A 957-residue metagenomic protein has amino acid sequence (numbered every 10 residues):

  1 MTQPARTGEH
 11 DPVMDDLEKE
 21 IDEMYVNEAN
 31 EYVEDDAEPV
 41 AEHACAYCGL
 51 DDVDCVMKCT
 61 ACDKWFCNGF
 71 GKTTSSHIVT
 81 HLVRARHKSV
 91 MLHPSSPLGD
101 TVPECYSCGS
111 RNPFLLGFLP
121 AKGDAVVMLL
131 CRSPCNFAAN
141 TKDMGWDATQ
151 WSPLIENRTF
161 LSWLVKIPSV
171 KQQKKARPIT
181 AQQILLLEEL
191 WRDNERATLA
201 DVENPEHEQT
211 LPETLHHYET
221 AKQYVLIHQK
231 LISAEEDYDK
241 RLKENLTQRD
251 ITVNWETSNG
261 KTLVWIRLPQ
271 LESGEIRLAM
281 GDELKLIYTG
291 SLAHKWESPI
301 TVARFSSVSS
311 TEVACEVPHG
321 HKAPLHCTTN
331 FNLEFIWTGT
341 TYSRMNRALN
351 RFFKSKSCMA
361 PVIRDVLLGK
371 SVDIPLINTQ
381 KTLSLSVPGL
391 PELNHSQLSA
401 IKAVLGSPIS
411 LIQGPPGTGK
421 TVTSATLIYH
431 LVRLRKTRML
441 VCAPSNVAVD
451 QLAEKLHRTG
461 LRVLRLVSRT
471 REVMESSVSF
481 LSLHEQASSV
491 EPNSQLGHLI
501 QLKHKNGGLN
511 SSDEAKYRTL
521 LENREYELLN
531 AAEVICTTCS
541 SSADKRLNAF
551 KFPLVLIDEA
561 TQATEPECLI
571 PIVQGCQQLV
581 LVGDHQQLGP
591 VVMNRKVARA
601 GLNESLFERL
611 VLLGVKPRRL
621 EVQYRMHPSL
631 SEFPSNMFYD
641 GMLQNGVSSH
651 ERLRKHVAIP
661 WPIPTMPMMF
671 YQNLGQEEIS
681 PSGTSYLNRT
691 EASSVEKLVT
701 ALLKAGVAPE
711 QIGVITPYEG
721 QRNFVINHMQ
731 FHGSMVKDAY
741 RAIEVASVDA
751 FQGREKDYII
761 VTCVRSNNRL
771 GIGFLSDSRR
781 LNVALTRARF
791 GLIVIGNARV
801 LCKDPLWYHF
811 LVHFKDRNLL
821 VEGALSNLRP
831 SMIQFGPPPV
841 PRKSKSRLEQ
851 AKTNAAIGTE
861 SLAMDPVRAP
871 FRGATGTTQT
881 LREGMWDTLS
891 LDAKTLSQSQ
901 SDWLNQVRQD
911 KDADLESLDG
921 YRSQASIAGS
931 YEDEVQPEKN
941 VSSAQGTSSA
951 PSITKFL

Functional and structural regions predicted by a protein language model:
M1-K175: Cys/His-rich zinc-coordinating "finger" modules and their low-complexity flanking regions in eukaryotic trafficking
R6-T7, N136-L215, T220-I227, D250-T252 (+6 more regions): Pre-ATPase regulatory/linker segments immediately N-terminal to the P-loop/RecA-like helicase/translocase core
D51, G71-T74, T289-H294, S542-A543 (+1 more regions): Short, charged beta-turn/beta-strand-edge "cap" motif at the junction between a beta-strand and an adjacent loop
V56-K58, N68-G71, S75-H81, F114-F118 (+21 more regions): Intrinsically disordered, low-complexity regions enriched in proline, serine, glycine and charged residues
F66-C67, K285, I760: Hydrophobic beta-strand signal
I300, H321-P324, L368-E485, A515-L521 (+3 more regions): ASCE P-loop NTPase helicase motor core
L434-T437, S445, S540-V941, G946 (+1 more regions): Conserved helicase motor core of SF1/SF2 NTP-dependent helicases
